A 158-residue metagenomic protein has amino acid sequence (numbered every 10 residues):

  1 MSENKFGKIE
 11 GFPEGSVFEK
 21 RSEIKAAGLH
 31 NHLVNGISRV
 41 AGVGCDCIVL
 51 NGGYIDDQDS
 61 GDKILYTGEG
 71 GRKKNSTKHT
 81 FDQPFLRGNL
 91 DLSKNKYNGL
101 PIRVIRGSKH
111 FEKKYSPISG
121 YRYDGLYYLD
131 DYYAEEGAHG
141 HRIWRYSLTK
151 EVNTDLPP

Functional and structural regions predicted by a protein language model:
S2-R122: Acidic, glycine-rich low-complexity segments with interspersed aromatic residues
Y115-P158: Compact mixed alphabeta submodule
